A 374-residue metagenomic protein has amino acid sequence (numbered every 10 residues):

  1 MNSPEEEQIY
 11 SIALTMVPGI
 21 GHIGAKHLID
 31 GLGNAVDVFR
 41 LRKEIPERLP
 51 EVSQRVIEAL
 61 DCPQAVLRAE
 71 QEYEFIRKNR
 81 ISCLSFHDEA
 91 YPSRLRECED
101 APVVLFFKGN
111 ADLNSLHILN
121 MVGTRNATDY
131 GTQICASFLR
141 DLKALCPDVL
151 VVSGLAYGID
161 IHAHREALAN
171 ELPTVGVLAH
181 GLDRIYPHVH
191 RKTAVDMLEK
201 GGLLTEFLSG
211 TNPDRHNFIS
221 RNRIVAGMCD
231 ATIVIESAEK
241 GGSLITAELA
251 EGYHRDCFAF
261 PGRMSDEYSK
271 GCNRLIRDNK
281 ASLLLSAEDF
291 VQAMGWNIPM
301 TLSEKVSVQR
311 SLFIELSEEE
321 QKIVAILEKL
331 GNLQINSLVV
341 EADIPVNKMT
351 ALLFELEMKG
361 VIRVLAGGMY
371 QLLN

Functional and structural regions predicted by a protein language model:
M1-A90, L275, K359-V361, A366-M369: Short, small/acidic-rich helices and loops at N termini and domain boundaries of DNA replication/processing enzymes
N2-E5, N79, S85-N374: Glycine-biased, small-residue-rich flexible motifs in mid-sequence functional cores and linkers
